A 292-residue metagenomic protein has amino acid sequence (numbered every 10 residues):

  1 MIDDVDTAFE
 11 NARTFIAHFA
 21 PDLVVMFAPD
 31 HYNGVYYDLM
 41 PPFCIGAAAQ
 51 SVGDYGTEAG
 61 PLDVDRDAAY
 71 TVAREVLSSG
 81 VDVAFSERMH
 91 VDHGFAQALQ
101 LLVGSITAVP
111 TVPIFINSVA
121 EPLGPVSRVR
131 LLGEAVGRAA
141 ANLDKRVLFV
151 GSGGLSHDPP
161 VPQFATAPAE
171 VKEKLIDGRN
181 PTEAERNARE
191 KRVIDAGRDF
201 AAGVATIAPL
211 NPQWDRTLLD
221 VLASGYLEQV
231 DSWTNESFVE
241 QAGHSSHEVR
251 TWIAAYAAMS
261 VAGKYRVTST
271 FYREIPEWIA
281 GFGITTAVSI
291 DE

Functional and structural regions predicted by a protein language model:
M1-P21, Y37-L131, N142, P162-E292: Flexible, D/E/H-enriched segments
D22-A28, I114, K145-L155: Beta-strand elements within well-structured catalytic alpha/beta cores of enzymes that handle phosphate/sulfate esters
D30-N33: Short active-site-proximal "capping" loops at secondary-structure junctions
G133, G151-G153, G281: Glycine-centered flexibility sites
E134-N142, V147: Non-transmembrane, aqueous-exposed alpha-helical and coiled segments at domain scale
G154-Q163: Phosphate/ribose-phosphate-bearing ligand recognition and processing surfaces, centered on ADP-ribose/NAD(+/P+) systems
